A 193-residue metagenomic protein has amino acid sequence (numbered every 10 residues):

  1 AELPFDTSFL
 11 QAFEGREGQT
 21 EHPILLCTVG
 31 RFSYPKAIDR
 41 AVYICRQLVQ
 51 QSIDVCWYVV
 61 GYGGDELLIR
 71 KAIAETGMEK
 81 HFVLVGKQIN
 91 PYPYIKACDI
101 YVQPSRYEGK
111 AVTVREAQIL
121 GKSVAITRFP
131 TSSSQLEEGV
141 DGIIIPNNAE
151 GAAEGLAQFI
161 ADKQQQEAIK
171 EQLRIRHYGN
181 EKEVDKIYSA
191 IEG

Functional and structural regions predicted by a protein language model:
G18-K36, V42-C45: Conserved donor-binding/catalytic core segment of Leloir-type glycosyltransferases
R70-G86: Nucleotide-activated donor-binding/catalytic signature segment of Leloir-type glycosyltransferases, i.e., the conserved
K87, R106: Aromatic "clamp/platform" in nucleotide-sugar-dependent glycosyltransferases that forms part of the donor/acceptor
E116, F129-G139, I143-I144: Short acidic/histidine- and often glycine-rich active-site loop of Leloir-type glycosyltransferases that engages
S123-T127: Short hydrophobic beta-strand element within catalytic cores of glycosyltransferases and related nucleotide-activated
E138-G139, I143-A149, Q158-K163: Conserved acidic donor-binding segment of nucleotide-sugar-dependent glycosyltransferases
N147, Q164-E192: A charged, aromatic-enriched C-terminal amphipathic alpha-helix characteristic of glycosyltransferases across folds
